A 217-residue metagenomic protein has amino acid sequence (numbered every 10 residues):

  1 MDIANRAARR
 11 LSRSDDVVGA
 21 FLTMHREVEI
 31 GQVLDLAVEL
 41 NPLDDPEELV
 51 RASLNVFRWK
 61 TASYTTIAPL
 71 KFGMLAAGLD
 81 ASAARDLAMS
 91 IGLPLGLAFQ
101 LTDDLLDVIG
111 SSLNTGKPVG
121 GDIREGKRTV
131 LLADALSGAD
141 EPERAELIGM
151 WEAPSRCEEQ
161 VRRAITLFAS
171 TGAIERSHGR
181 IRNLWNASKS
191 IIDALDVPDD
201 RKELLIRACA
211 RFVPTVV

Functional and structural regions predicted by a protein language model:
M1-A145, A210: Mg2+-dependent prenyl diphosphate-binding active-site environment of isoprenoid biosynthetic enzymes
G19, I148, G179, K202-R207: Short, charged, amphipathic alpha-helical segments
E27, P94, A153-P154, T171 (+1 more regions): A short structural micro-motif
L54, R58, A62, I174-I181 (+3 more regions): Generic structural signal for well-ordered, non-membrane alpha-helical segments in soluble metabolic enzymes
L132, S188, L205: Hydrophobic, well-ordered secondary-structure elements that form the walls of internal hydrophobic environments
A145-L195: Mobile late-domain/C-terminal helix-loop "cap" segments that border catalytic sites or the cytosolic face
L184, D196-V217: Short, amphipathic C-terminal "tail helix"
